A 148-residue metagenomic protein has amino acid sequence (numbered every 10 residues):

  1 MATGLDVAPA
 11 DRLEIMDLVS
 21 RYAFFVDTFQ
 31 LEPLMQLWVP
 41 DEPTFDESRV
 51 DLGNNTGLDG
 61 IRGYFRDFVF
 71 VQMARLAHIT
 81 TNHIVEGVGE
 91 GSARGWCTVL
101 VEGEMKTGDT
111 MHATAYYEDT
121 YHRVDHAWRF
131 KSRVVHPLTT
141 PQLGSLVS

Functional and structural regions predicted by a protein language model:
M1-P40: Short, low-complexity N-terminal intrinsically disordered segments enriched in polar/charged residues
A2-T3, F70-S148: A beta-strand edge to alpha-helix "cap/lid" segment located at domain peripheries
L5, A10-L13, V26, F45 (+3 more regions): Intrinsic disorder/low-complexity signal
D6-V7, V19, D46, V50 (+2 more regions): Residue-level detector of alpha-helix boundaries and kinks
A10, G53-T56, D109: A structural signal for alpha-helical segments
L31-V99: A solvent-exposed, acidic/Ser-Thr-rich amphipathic alpha-helical stretch
